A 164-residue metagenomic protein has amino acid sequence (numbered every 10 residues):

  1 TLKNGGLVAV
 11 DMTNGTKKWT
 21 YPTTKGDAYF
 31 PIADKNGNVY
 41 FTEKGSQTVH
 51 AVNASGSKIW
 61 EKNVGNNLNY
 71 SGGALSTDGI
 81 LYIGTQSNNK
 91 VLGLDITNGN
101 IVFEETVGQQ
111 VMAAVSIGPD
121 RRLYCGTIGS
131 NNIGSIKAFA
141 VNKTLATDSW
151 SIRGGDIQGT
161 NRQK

Functional and structural regions predicted by a protein language model:
T1-K164: Extracytoplasmic/lumenal domain signature
